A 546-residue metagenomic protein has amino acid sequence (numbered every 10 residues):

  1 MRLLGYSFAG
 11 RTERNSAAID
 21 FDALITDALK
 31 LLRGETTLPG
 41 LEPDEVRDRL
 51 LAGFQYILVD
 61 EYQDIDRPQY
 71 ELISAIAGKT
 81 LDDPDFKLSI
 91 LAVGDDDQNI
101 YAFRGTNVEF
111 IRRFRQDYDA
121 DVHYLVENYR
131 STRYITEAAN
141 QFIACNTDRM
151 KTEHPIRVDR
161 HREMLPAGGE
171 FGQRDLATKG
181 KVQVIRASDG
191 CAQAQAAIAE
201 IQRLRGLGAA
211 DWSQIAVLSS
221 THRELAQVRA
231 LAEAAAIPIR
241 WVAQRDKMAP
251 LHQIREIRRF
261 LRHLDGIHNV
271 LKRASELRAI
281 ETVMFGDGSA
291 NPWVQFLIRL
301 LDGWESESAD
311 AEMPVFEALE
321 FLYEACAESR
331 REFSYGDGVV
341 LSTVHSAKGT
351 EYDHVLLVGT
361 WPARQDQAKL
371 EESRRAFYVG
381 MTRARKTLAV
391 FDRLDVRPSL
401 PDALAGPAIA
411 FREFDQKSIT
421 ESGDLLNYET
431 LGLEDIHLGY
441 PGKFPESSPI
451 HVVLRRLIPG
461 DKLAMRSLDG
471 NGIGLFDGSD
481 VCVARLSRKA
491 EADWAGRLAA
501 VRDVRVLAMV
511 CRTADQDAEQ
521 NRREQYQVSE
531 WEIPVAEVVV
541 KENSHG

Functional and structural regions predicted by a protein language model:
R2-R112, E127-S131, G349: Conserved helicase NTPase motor core
F86-L88, D95-D97, D117-V122, T178-V182 (+3 more regions): Short glycine-/polar-rich loops that comprise or flank the Walker A/P-loop and associated switch/sensor motifs
V93-D97, F103-V108, E127-Y129, A139-N140 (+4 more regions): A short beta-strand-to-loop transition that corresponds to the Sensor-1 phosphate-sensing loop of AAA+ P-loop ATPases
N99-A102, S131-E137, C145-T152, L225-V228 (+4 more regions): Switch/connector loops and helix/strand junctions flanking conserved nucleotide-binding motifs in nucleotide-processing
A120, N128-I237: Helicase P-loop NTPase motor core
V182, G359, R364-L438: Accessory/regulatory regions of helicases
Q202, G206-V358, P362-R364, A368-L370 (+1 more regions): Core RecA-like ATPase module of SF1/SF2 helicases and allied nucleic-acid translocases
A403-G546: Conserved active-site motif detector
